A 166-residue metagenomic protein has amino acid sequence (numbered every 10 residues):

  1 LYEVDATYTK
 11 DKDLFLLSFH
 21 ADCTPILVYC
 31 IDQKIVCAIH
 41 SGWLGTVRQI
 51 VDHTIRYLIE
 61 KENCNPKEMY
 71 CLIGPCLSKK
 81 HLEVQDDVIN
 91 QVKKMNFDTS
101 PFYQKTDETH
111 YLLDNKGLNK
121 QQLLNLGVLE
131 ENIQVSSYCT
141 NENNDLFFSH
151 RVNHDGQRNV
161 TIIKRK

Functional and structural regions predicted by a protein language model:
L1-K166: Active-site microenvironment for binding and transforming phosphate-containing groups
